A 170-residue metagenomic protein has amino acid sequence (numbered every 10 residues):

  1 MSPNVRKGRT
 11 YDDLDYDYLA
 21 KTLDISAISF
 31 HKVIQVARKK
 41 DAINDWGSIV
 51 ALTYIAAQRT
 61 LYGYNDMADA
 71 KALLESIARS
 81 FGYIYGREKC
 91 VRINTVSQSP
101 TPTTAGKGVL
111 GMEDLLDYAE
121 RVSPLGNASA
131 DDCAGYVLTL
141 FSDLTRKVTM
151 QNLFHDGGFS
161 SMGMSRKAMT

Functional and structural regions predicted by a protein language model:
S2-T22, R38-R87, Q98-P102, G126: Catalytic loop of short-chain dehydrogenase/reductase
K7, T145-V148, N152-T170: C-terminal tail/cap regions
T10-D12, Y64, K107-V109, L153 (+1 more regions): Short amphipathic alpha-helical segments
D13, D24, G108, R121 (+1 more regions): Phosphate-coordinating loops and pocket residues in cytosolic domains that bind phosphorylated ligands
I28, V91, T95, E113-V148 (+1 more regions): C-terminal helical subdomain
S29, A56, F159: Alpha/beta-hydrolase active-site loop signature
S29-A37, D41, I77-A78, Y136 (+1 more regions): Hydrophobic positions on the long internal alpha-helix of Rossmann-like NAD(P)-dependent oxidoreductase domains
E88, Q98-S123, D132, G163-T170: A glycine/serine/threonine-rich, flexible loop-to-helix segment that serves as the NAD(P) cofactor-binding "lid"
